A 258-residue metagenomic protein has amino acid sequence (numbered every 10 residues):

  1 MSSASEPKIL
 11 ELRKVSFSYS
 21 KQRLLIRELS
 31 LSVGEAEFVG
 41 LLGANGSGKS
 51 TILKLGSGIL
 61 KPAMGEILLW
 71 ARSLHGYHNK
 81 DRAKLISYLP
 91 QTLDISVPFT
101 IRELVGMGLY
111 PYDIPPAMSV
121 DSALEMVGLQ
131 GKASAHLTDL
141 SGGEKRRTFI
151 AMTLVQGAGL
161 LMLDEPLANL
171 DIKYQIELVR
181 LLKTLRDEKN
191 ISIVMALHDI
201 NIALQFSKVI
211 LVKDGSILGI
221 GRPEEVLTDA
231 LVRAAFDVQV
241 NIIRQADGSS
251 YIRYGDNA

Functional and structural regions predicted by a protein language model:
S2-L12, S16-E28, E35, G76-H78: A short, flexible loop at the N-terminus of ABC-type nucleotide-binding domains that lies
L42-A44: The feature captures the beta-strand-to-loop junction immediately N-terminal to the Walker
S57: Helix-to-loop junction immediately C-terminal to a conserved catalytic motif
G65-S73, R82: Conserved ABC transporter NBD signature motif
A117-K132: Conserved ABC ATPase "signature" region
H136-L140, E144: Conserved ABC ATPase signature
L161-E165: Catalytic Walker B motif of ABC-type/P-loop ATPase nucleotide-binding domains
